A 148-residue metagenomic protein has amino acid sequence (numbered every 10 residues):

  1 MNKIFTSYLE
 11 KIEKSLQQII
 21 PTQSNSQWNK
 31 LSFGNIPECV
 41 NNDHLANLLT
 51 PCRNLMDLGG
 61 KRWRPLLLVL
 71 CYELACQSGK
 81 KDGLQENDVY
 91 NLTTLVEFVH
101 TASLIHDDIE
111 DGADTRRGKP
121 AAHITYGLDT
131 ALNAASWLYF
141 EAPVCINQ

Functional and structural regions predicted by a protein language model:
M1-V99, I105, I109-I124: Conserved N-terminal diphosphate/IPP-binding helix and adjacent helical/loop segment of trans-prenyltransferase domains
S78, Y126-G127, C145-I146: Short, surface-exposed linear patches
A102-S103, I146: Hydrophobic recognition helices of helix-based DNA-binding modules
D111-T115, N133, C145: A generic signature of intrinsically disordered, low-complexity regions enriched in glycine/proline and charged/polar
R116-L138: Divalent-cation-assisted or electrostatically stabilized phosphate/pyrophosphate-binding catalytic cores
L138-Q148: Histidine- and acidic-residue-rich, metal-dependent catalytic cores
